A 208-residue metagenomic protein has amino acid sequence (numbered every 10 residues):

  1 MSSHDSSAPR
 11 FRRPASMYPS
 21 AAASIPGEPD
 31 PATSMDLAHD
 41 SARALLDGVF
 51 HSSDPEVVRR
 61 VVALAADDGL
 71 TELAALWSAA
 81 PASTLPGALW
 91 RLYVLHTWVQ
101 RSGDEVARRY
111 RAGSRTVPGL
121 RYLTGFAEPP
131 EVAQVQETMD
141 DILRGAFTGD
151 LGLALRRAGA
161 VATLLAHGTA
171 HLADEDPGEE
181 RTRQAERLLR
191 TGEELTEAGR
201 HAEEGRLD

Functional and structural regions predicted by a protein language model:
S2-L89, Y93-T97: N-terminal domain-start signal
H4-P9, L195-D208: Short, charged, intrinsically disordered terminal tails
A15, P19, A23, D36-H39 (+2 more regions): Long, highly charged low-complexity segments enriched in Glu/Asp and Lys/Arg with interspersed Ser/Thr
T33, S53, T71, S78-E137: Long, charge-patterned amphipathic interaction tracts in eukaryotic proteins
L37, L45-L46, L64, L70-L76 (+10 more regions): Generic detector of leucine side chains in alpha-helical contexts
F50-D54, L70-T71, A82, P86 (+5 more regions): Intrinsically disordered or highly flexible coil/loop and linker segments, enriched in small and charged/polar residues
R109-G199: Helix-driven interaction modules
